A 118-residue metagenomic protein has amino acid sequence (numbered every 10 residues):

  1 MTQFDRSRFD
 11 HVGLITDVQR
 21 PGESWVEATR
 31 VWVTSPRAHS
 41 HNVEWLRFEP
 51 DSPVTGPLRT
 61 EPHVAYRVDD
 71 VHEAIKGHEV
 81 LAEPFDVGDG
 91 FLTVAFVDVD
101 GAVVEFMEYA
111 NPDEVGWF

Functional and structural regions predicted by a protein language model:
M1-V54, A74-E79, F85-D100: Core segments of cupin and vicinal oxygen chelate
G13-I15, A65-D69: Short hydrophobic/aromatic beta-strand micro-patches that form the beta-sheet surface supporting nucleotide- or nucleic
N42, A65, V103: Short hydrophobic-acidic sequence motifs that mark active-site Asp/Glu residues
S52-V54, A65, P112-G116: A short local loop/turn or secondary-structure capping micro-motif enriched for an aromatic residue
P57-R59: Short glycine/proline-enriched turns and hinge-like loops at secondary-structure junctions
E61-H63: Short active-site oxyanion
V99-F118: Short, Lys/Arg-rich amphipathic alpha-helical interaction segments that bind nucleic acids or acidic protein surfaces
